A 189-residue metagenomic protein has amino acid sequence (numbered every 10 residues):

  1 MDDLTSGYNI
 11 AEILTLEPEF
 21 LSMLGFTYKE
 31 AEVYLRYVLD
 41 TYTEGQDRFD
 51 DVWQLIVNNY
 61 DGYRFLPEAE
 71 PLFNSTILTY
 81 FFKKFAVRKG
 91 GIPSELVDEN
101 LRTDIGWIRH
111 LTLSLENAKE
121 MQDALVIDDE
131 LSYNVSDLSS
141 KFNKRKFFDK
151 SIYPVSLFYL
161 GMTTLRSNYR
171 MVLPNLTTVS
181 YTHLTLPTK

Functional and structural regions predicted by a protein language model:
D2-N9, L14-K83: Amphipathic alpha-helical segments of the small helical/lid subdomains adjacent to P-loop NTPase cores
P18-S22, D47, A69, E95 (+3 more regions): Generic amphipathic alpha-helical segments used as scaffolds and interaction surfaces in large, multi-domain proteins
V57-N117: Long, low-complexity segments enriched in small/aliphatic residues
S114-F148: Conserved helicase/translocase motor-coupling segment
R145-Y159: Short amphipathic alpha-helical interaction segments
L160-S167: A short, conserved structural fragment
M171-Y181: Short, cationic-aromatic polyanion-contact patches
T182-T188: Conserved small/polar residues in nucleotide/adenosyl-binding loops
